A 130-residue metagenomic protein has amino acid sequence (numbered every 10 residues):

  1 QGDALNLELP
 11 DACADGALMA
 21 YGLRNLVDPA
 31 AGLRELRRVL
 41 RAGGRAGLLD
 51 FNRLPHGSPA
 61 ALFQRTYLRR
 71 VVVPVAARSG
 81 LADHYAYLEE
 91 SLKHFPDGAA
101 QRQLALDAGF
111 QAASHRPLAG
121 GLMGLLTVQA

Functional and structural regions predicted by a protein language model:
Q1: Conserved residues in the N-terminal Rossmann fold of short-chain dehydrogenase/reductase
L5-G16: A short acidic, Gly/Pro-enriched loop at the edge of an enzyme's catalytic core that lines a small-molecule cofactor
D15-P29: A short SAM/SAH-binding and catalytic strip from SAM-dependent methyltransferases
L23, F51-H56, P117-L122: Short "lid" loop at the C-terminus of a central beta-strand within the Rossmann-like core of SAM-dependent
V27, R41, A130: Short conserved AdoMet
A30-R45: A short glycine-rich, Lys/Arg-flanked "PGG" loop and its adjoining helix->strand segment in the class I
L49-A108, S114: C-terminal alpha-helical "lid/dimerization" subdomain adjacent to the S-adenosyl-L-methionine
R102, A108-A130: Core SAM-dependent methyltransferase catalytic element
